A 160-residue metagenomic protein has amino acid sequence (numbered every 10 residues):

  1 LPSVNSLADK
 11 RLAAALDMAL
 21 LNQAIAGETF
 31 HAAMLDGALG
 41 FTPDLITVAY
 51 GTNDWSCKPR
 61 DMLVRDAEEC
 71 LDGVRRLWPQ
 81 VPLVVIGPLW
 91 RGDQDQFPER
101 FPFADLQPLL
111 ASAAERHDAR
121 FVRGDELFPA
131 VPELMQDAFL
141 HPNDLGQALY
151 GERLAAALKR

Functional and structural regions predicted by a protein language model:
L1-T29, A33-A38, T42: Serine-esterase "nucleophile elbow" of acetyl-processing enzymes
A33-R160: Alpha-helical cap/lid subdomain in secreted, periplasmic, or secretory-pathway luminal O-acyl-processing enzymes
